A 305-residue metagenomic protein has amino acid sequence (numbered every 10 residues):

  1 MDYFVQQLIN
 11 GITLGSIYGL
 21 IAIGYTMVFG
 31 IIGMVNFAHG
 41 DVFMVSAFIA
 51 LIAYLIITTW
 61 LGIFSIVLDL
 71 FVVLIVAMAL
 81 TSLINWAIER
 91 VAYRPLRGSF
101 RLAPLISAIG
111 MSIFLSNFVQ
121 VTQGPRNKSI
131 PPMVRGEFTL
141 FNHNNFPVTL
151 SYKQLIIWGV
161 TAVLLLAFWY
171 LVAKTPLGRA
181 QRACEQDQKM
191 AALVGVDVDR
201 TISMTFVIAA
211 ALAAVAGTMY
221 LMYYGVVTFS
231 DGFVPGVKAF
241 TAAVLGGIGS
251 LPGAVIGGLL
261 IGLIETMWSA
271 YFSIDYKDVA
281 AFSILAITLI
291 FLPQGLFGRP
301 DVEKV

Functional and structural regions predicted by a protein language model:
M1-A22, I49, W60-V73, S99-A103 (+3 more regions): Membrane-interfacial amphipathic/re-entrant helices at transmembrane-helix boundaries
F4-L55, A87-A103, L245-L251: Single transmembrane alpha-helix segments in multi-pass membrane proteins
L14, F146-T228, L251-I256: Helix-loop-helix "hairpin" substructures at the membrane interface of multi-pass membrane proteins
Y18, L70-M78, F206-A213, M219-S283: Transmembrane alpha-helical segments in multi-pass inner-membrane proteins
G33-F37, I75, T81, R182 (+1 more regions): Glycine-rich phosphate-binding loops of nucleotide-dependent enzymes
A47-I52, L74-I84, M111-V119, W158-W169 (+3 more regions): Hydrophobic core segments of alpha-helical transmembrane domains in multi-pass membrane transport and ion-translocation
W60-M111, F118, I256-I261, L292: Alpha-helical transmembrane segments within multi-pass membrane transporters and channels
P95-L96, P104-K174, T201-M204, M267-F272 (+3 more regions): Transmembrane helix-bundle core of multi-pass membrane transporters and related energy-transducing complexes
